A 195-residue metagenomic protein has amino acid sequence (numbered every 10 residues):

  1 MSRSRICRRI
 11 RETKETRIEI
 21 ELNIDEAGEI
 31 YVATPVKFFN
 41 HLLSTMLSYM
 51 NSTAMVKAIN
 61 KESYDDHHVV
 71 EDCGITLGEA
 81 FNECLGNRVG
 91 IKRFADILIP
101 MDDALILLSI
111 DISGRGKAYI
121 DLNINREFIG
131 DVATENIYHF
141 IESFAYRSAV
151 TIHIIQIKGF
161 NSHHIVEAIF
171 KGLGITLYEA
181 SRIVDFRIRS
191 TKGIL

Functional and structural regions predicted by a protein language model:
S2-L195: N-terminal intrinsically disordered, cationic/polar leader segments that include organellar targeting peptides
